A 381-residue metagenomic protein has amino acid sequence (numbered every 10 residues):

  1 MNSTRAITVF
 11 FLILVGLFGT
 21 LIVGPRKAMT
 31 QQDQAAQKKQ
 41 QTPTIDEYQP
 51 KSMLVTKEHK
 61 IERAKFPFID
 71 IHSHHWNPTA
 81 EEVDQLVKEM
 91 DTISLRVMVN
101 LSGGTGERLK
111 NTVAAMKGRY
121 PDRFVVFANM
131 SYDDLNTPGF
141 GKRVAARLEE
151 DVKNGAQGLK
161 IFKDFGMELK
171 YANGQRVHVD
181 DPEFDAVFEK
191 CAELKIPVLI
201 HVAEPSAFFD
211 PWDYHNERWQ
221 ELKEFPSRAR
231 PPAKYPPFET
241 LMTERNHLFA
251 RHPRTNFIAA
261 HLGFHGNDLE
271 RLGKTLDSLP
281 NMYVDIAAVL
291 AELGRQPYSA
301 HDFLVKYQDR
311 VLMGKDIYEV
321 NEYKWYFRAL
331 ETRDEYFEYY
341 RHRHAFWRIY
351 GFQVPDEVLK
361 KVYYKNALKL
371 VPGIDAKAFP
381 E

Functional and structural regions predicted by a protein language model:
V9-T20: Bacterial N-terminal signal peptides
T20-D33: Signal peptide processing junction and immediate N-terminal pro/mature segment of secreted/exported proteins
T30-D122: An N-terminally biased module of ancient metal coordination in phosphate/nucleic-acid-related enzymes
Q37-Q40, T44-E47, K65, R123 (+4 more regions): Active-site gating loops and adjacent loop-to-helix segments of metal-dependent hydrolytic enzymes
T56-H59, L109-R228: Active-site gating/metal-coordination segments in enzymes
I69-S73, V97-N100, F124-N129, L159-I161 (+4 more regions): Hydrophobic faces of well-ordered beta-strands that scaffold small-molecule active sites in alpha/beta enzyme cores
H75-V83, N100-K110, D133-K142, L169 (+4 more regions): Acidic-and-aromatic substrate-binding clefts and catalytic sites of carbohydrate-active enzymes
A80, V87, A233-E381: H/E-rich (His + Asp/Glu) clusters that bind or coordinate divalent metals
